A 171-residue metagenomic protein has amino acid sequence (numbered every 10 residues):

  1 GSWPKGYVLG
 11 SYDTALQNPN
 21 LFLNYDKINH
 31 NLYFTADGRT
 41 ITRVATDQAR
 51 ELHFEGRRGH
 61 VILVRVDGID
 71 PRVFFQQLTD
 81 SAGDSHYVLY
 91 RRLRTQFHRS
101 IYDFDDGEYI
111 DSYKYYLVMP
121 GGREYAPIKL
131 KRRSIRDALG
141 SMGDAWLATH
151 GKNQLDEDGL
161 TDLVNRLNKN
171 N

Functional and structural regions predicted by a protein language model:
G1-K131: Aromatic-patch recognition
R136-N171: Long, compositionally biased interface segments
